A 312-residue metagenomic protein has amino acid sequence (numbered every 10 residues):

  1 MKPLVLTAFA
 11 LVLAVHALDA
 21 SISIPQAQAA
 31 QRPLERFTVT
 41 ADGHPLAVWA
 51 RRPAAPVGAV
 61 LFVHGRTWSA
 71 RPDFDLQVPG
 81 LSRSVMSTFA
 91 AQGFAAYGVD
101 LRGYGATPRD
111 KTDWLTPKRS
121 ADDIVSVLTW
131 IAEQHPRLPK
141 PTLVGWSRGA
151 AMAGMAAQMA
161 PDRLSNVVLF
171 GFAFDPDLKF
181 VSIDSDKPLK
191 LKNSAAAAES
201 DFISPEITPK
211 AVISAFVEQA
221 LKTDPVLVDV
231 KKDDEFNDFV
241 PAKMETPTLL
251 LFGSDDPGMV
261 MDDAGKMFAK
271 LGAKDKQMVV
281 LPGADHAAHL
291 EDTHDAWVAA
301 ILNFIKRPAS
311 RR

Functional and structural regions predicted by a protein language model:
I24, Q28-A54: N-terminal cap/lid segment of alpha/beta-hydrolase-fold proteins
A55, V60-F94: Short, surface-exposed "cap/lid" segments of acyl-processing enzymes
R71-P72, D100-L115, H286: Glycine-rich "HGGG/HGxG" loop immediately N-terminal to the catalytic nucleophile of the alpha/beta-hydrolase
W114-Q134: Alpha/beta-hydrolase active-site loop
H135-S147: Alpha/beta-hydrolase fold nucleophile elbow
M244, L250-F252: Short beta-strand/loop motif that positions the catalytic acidic residue of the alpha/beta-hydrolase fold
P257-D263: Conserved alpha/beta-hydrolase "acid-adjacent" motif
A284-H294: Catalytic histidine-centered segment of alpha/beta-hydrolase-like enzymes
